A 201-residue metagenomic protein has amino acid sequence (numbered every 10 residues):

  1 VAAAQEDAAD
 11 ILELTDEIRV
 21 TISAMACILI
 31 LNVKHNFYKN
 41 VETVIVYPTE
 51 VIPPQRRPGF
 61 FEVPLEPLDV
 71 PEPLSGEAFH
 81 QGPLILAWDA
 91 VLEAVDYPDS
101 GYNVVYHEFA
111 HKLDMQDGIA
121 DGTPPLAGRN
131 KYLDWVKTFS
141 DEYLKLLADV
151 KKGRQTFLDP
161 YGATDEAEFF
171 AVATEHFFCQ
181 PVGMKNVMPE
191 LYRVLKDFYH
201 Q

Functional and structural regions predicted by a protein language model:
A2-A8, R19, S23-N32, T49-P58 (+2 more regions): Metalloprotease/metallohydrolase-associated module, dominated by Zn2+-dependent proteases
F37: Heme-based O2/NO sensor domains and their adjacent alpha-helical segments, primarily globin folds but also including
E42-V44: Extended, charge-biased low-complexity segments that typically form long amphipathic alpha-helices/coiled-coils
V46-P48, V105: Extended hydrophobic/aromatic-rich secondary-structure runs
Y97-D114: Short alpha-helix carrying the canonical HExxH Zn2+-binding catalytic motif
